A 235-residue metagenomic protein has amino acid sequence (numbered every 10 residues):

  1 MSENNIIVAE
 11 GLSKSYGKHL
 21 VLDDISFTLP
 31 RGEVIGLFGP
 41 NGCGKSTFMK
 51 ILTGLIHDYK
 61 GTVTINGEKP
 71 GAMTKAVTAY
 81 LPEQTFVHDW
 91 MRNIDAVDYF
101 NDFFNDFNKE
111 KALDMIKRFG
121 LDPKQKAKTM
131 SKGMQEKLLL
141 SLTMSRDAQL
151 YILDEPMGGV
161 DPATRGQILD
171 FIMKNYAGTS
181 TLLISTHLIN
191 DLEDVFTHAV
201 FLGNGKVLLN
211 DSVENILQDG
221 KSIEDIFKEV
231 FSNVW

Functional and structural regions predicted by a protein language model:
F38-P40: The feature captures the beta-strand-to-loop junction immediately N-terminal to the Walker
T53: Helix-to-loop junction immediately C-terminal to a conserved catalytic motif
K60-T74: Conserved ABC transporter NBD signature motif
E83-L138, R146: ABC-family P-loop ATPase nucleotide-binding domains
Y151-E155, V160: Catalytic Walker B motif of ABC-type/P-loop ATPase nucleotide-binding domains
R165-G178: Helical segment within the ABC ATPase nucleotide-binding domain
